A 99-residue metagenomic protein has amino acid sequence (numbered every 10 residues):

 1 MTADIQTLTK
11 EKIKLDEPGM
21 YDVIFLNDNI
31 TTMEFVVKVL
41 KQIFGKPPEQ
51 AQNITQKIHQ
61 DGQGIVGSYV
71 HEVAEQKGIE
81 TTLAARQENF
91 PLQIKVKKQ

Functional and structural regions predicted by a protein language model:
M1-Q99: Terminal domain-initiation and capping elements
